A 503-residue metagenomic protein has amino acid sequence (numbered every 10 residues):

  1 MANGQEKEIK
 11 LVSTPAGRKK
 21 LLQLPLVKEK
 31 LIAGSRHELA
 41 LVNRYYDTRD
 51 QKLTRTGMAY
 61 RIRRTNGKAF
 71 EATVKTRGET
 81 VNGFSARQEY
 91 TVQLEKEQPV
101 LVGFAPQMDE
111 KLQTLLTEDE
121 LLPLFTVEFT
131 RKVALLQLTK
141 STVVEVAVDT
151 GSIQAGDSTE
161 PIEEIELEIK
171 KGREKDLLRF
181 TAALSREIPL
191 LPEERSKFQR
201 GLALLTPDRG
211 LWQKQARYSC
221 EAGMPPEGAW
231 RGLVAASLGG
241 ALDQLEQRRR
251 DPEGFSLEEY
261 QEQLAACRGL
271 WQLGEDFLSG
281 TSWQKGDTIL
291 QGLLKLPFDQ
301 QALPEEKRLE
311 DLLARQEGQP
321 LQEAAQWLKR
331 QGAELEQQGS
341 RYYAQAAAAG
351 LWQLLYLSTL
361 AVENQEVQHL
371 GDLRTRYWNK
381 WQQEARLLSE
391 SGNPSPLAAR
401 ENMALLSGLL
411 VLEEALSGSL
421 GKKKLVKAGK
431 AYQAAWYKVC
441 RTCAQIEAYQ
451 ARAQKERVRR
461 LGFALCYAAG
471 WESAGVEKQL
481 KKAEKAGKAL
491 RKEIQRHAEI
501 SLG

Functional and structural regions predicted by a protein language model:
M1-G503: Function-determining surface determinants
